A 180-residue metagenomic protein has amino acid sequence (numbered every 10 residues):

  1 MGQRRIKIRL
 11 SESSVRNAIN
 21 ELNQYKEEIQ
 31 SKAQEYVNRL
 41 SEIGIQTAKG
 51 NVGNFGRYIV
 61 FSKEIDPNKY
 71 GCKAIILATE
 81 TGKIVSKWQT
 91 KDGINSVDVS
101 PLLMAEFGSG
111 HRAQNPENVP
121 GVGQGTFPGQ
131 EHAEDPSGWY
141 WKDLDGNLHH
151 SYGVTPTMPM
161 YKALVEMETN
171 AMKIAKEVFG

Functional and structural regions predicted by a protein language model:
M1-K83, R112-G180: Short, Lys/Arg-rich flexible segments
I84-W88: Mid-chain, well-packed structural core segment of small domains
K91-N95: "Short basic amphipathic alpha-helical interaction patches in structured regions
